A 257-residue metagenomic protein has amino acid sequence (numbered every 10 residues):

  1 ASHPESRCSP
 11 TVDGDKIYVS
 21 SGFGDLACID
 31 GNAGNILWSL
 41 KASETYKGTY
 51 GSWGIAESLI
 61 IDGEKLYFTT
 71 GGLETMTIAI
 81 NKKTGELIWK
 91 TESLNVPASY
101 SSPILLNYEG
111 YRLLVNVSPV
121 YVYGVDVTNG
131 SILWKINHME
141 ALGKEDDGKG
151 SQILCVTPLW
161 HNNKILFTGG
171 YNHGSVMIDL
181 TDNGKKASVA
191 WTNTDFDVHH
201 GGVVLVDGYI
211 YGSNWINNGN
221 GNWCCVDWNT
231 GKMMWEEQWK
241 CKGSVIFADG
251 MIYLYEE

Functional and structural regions predicted by a protein language model:
A1-T11, S39-I61, L73-E74, K90-Y111 (+5 more regions): Extracytoplasmic beta-rich repeat domains
S2-L40: Hydrophobic alpha-helical hairpins/lids featuring a short glycine-rich hinge
G22, G71-G72, P119, N163 (+3 more regions): Short loop/turn segments immediately following the C-termini of beta-strands
G24, T75, R112, V120 (+2 more regions): Repetitive beta-architecture junctions, highlighting loop-to-beta-strand starts across blade-like repeats
D30-G34, K41, N81-T84, D126-G130 (+2 more regions): Short loop/turn segments that connect beta-strands within beta-propeller blades
F247-E257: C-terminal structured "cap/appendage" subdomains that terminate the fold
